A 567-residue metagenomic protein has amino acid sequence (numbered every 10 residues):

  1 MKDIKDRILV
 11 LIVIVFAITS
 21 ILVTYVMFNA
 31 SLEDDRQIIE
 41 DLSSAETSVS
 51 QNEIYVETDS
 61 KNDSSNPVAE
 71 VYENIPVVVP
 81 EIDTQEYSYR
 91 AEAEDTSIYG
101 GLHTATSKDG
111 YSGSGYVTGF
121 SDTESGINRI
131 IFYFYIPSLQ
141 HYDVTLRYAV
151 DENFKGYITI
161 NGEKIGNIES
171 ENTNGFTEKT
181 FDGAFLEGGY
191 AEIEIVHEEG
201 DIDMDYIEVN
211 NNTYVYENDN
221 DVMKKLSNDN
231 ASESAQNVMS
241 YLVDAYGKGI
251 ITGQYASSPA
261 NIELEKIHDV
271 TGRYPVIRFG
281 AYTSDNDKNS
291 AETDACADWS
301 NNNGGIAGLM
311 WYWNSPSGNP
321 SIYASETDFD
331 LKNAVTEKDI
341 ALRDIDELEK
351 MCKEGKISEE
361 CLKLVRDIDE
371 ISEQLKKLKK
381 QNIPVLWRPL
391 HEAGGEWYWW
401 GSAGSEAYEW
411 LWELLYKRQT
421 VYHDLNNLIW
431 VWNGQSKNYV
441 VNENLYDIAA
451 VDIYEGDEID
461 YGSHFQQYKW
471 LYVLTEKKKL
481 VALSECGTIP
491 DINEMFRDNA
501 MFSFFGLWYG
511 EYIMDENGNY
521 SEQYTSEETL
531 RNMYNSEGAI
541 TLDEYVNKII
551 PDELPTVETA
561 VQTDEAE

Functional and structural regions predicted by a protein language model:
M1-E53: Gram-positive cell-envelope targeting signals
L11-I12, E70-A235: Extracytoplasmic
L32-E81, T563: N-terminal, intrinsically disordered, polar/charged segments of Gram-positive cell-envelope systems that serve as
V79-D83, V209-A281, A297: N-terminal module-boundary/linker segments of secreted carbohydrate-active enzymes
Q254-Y255, R388-L390, W412, Y416-N438 (+1 more regions): Aromatic-lined carbohydrate-recognition surfaces of secreted/lumenal glycan-active proteins
A295-L414, L425: Substrate-binding cleft of extracellular glycoside hydrolase catalytic domains
S436-I459, W508: Aromatic- and acid-rich polysaccharide-binding/catalytic face of secreted or lumenal carbohydrate-active enzymes
K479-E565: Substrate-binding cleft of secreted/luminal carbohydrate-active enzymes
